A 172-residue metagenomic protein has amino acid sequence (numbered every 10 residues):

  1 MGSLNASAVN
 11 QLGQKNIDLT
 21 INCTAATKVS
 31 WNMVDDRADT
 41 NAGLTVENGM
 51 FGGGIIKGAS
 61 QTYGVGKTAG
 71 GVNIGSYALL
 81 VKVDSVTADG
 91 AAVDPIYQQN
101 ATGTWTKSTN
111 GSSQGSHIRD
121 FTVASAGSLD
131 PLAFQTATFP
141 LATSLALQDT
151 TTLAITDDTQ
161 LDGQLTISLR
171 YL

Functional and structural regions predicted by a protein language model:
M1-L172: Mature extracellular/passenger domains of Gram-negative fimbrial/pilin and adhesin proteins
